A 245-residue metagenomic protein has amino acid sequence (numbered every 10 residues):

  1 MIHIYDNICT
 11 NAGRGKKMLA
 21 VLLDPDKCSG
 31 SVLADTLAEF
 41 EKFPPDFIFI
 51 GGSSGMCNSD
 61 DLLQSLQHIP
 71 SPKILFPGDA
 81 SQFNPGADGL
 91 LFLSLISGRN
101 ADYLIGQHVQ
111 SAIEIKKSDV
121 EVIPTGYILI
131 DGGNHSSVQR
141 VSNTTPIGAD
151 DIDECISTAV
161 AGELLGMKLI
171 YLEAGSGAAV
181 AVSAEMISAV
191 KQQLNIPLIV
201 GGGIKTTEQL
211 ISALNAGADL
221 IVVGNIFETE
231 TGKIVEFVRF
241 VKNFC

Functional and structural regions predicted by a protein language model:
M1-L23, K27, S31, S111-P124 (+2 more regions): N-terminal amphipathic alpha-helix/helix-capping segment at the start of soluble metabolic enzymes
K17-L33, P77-D79, L129-C155, V200-K205: Active-site mouth loops of central-metabolism enzymes
L19-L23, I48-I50, K73-L75, L90-F92 (+4 more regions): Hydrophobic faces of well-ordered beta-strands that scaffold small-molecule active sites in alpha/beta enzyme cores
I50-G55, G89, L93-L104, A174-G177 (+2 more regions): Glycine-rich phosphate-binding active-site loops on the catalytic face of alpha/beta enzymes
L62-Q67, I226-C245: C-terminal helical cap(s) of enzyme catalytic domains, especially alpha/beta-barrels
L75, D79-L93, Q193-V223: Catalytic cores of alpha/beta
Q82-E163: Conserved anion-binding
V141-I187, E228, K233-I234: Glycine/Thr-rich beta-alpha phosphate-binding loop at enzyme active sites
